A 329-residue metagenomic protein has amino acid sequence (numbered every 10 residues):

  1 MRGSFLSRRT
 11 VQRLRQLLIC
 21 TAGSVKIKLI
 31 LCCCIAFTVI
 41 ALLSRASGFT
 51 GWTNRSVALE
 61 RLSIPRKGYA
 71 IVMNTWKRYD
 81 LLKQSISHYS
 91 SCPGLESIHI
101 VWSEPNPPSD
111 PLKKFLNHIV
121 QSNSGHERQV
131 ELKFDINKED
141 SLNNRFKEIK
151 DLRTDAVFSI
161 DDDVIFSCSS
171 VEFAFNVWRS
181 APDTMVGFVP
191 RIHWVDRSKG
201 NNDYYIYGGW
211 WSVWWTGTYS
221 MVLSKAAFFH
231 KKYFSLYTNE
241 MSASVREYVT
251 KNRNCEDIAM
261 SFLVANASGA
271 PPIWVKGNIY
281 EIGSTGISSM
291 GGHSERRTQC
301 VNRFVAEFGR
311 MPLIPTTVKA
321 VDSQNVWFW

Functional and structural regions predicted by a protein language model:
R2-T50, V57, L62-A70, D80-S85 (+1 more regions): C-terminal catalytic/acceptor-binding lobe
R66-M73, Y89, S97-V101, D257: Hydrophobic targeting segments
A70, A156-F158: Structural motif
I71-K83, S90, E104-P107: Active-site beta-to-alpha loop of glycosyltransferases that engages the nucleotide-sugar donor
S87-F134: Acidic donor-binding segment of Leloir-type glycosyltransferases
S103, R153, I160-D162: Active-site acidic Asp-centered loop
N137-D151: Glycine-rich, basic loop-to-helix element that forms the pyrophosphate-binding segment of sugar-nucleotide handling
I149, F158-I160, V164-V249, R253 (+3 more regions): Conserved catalytic core of nucleotide-sugar-dependent glycosyltransferases
